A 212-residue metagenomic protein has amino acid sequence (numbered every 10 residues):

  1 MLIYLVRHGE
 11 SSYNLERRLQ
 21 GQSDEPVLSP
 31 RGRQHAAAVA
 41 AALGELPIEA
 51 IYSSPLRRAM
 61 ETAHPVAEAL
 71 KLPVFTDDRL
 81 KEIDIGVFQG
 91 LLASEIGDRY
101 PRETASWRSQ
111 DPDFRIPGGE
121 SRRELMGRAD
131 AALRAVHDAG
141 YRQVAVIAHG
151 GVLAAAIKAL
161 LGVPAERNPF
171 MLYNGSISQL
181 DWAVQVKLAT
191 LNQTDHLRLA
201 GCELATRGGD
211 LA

Functional and structural regions predicted by a protein language model:
I3, R142-A148: Generic beta-sheet signal
R7-L72, T76: Active-site-proximal alpha-helix that buttresses catalytic centers in soluble enzyme cores
S11, V152-L153: Short active-site segment of divalent metal-dependent hydrolases/proteases that encodes the spacing between
E45-P47, V136-R142: Glycine-rich phosphate-binding loop signature in dinucleotide/nucleotide-binding domains
S53-S54, G127, I147-A148: Short beta-strand scaffold positions
L70-R128, K187-N192, E203, D210-A212: Phosphate-handling substructures
A131, V146-G151: His/acidic metal-ligating clusters that form di-metal
P164-K187: Domain-level recognition of soluble alpha/beta enzyme cores, biased toward histidine phosphatases/phosphomutases
